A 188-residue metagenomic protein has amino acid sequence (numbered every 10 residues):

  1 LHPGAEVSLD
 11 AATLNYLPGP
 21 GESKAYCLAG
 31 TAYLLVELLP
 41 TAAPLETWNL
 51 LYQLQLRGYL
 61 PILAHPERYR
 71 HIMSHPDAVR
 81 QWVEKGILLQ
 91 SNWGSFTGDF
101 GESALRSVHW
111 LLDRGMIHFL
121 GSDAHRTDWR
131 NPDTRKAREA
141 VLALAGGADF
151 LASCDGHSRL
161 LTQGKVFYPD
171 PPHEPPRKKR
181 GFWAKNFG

Functional and structural regions predicted by a protein language model:
L1-Q90, P172-G188: Extended substrate/RNA-proximal surfaces in nucleic-acid metabolism proteins
L9-A11, R68-I72, F96-D99, H125-W129: Active-site environment of divalent metal-dependent phosphoester hydrolases
L50, A78-W82, S107-L111, A137-A140: A general structural detector for well-ordered alpha-helical segments in enzyme core domains, enriched
H75-P76, P132-T134: Short amphipathic alpha-helical segments
I87, W93, A104, D113-G115 (+2 more regions): Glycine-rich, Lys/Arg-enriched anion-binding loops that position phosphate/diphosphate groups for phosphoryl
G101-S107: Short loop-to-alpha-helix "cap/lid" segments that border enzyme active sites across diverse enzyme classes
R114-D133: Short acidic/histidine-rich active-site segments
E139-G188: Mid-to-C-terminal alpha-helical segments outside catalytic/metal-binding sites
